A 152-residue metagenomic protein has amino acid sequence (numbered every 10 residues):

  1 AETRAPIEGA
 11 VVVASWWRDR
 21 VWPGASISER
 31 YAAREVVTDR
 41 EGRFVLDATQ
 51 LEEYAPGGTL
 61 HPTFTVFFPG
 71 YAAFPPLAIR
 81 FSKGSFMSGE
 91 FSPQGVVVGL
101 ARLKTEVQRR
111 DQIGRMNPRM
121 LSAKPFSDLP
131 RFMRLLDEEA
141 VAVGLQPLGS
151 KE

Functional and structural regions predicted by a protein language model:
A1-E2, D39: Short, acidic, Ser/Thr-enriched surface-loop or helix-capping motifs
E2-T3, R18-R20, Q50, M87-V96: Transition segments tied to proteolytic processing and entry into folded domains
T3-A25, F126: Short, ordered, surface-exposed loop/turn motifs in non-cytosolic proteins
V12, Q50, A78-I79: Residue-level structural signal for beta-strand termini and adjacent loop
S15, D39, D47-T49, F67 (+1 more regions): A structural detector for beta-sheet-dominated domains
R20-T49: Short, acidic Ser/Thr/Gly-rich low-complexity loop/linker segments typical of extracellular and cell-surface proteins
V45-H61: Short Pro-Gly-centered beta-turn/loop motif in secreted/extracellular proteins
P56-E152: Feature of secretome-associated and extracellular-like proteins
